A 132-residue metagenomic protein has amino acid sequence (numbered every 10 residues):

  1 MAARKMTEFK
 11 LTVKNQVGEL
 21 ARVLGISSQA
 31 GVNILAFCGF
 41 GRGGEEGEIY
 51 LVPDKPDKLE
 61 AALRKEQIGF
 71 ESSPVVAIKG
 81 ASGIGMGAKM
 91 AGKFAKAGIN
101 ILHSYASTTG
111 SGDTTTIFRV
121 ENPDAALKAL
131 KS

Functional and structural regions predicted by a protein language model:
M1-S132: A conserved regulatory-domain signal marking ACT and ACT-like small-molecule sensing domains and adjacent regulatory
